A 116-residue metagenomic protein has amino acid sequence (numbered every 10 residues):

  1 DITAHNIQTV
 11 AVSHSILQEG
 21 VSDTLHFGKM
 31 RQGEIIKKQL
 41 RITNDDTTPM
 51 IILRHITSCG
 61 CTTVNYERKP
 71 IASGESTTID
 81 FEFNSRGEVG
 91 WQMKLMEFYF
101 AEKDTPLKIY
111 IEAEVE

Functional and structural regions predicted by a protein language model:
D1-R41, D46, K103-E116: Long, low-complexity ectodomains and other extracytoplasmic segments of secretory-pathway proteins
L25, E75-F81: Short strand-edge motifs at loop-to-beta-strand transitions and within beta-strands of extracellular beta-rich domains
F27-G28, Y66-I71, N84: Beta-strand-rich interaction surfaces with strong enrichment in secreted/lumenal proteins
Q39-T43, E82, E97: Short edge beta-strand/loop segments characteristic of extracellular beta-sandwich folds
T47-E75: Surface-exposed binding patches on compact interaction domains or structured appendages
N84-G90, E116: Short, surface-exposed loop/turn segments at beta-strand-coil junctions that are enriched for proline with nearby
W91-E102: A short beta-strand micro-motif common to beta-rich folds, especially ectodomain repeats
